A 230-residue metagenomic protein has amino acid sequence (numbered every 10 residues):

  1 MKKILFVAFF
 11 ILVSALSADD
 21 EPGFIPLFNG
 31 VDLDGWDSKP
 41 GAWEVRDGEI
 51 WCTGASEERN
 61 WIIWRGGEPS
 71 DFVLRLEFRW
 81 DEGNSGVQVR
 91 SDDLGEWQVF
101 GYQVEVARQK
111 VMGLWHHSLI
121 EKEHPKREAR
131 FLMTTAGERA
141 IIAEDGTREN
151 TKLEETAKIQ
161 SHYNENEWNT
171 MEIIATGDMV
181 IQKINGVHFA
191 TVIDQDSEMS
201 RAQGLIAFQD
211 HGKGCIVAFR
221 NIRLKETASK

Functional and structural regions predicted by a protein language model:
M1-I4: Positively charged n-region of N-terminal signal peptides that target proteins for export
A8-F9, E226: A periodicity- and composition-biased signal for non-globular, repetitive helical segments
F9-S17: Hydrophobic h-region of N-terminal signal peptides that target proteins for export in Gram-negative bacteria
A18-K230: Carbohydrate-interacting regions of secretory-pathway proteins
